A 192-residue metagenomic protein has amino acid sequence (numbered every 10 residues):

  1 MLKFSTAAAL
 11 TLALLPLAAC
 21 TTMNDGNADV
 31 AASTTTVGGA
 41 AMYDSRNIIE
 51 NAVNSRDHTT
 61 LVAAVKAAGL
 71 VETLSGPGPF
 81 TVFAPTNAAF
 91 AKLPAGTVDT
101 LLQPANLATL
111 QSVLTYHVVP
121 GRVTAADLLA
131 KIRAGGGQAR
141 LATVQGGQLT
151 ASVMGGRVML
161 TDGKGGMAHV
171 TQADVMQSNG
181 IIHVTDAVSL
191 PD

Functional and structural regions predicted by a protein language model:
L2-T6, T21-D192: Mature, structured domains of secreted/extracytosolic soluble proteins
A7-L14: Sec-dependent N-terminal signal peptides
P16-A19: C-terminal motif of bacterial Sec signal peptides marking the signal peptidase cleavage site
